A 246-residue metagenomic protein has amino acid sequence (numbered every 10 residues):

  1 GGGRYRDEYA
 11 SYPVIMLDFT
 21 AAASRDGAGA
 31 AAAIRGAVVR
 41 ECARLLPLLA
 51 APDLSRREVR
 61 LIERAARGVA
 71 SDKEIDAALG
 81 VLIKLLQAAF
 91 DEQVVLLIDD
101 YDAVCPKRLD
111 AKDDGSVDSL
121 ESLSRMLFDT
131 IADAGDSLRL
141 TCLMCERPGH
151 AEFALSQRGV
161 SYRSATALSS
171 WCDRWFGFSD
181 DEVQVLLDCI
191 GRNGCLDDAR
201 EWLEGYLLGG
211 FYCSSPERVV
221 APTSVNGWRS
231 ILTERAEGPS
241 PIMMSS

Functional and structural regions predicted by a protein language model:
G1-L48: P-loop NTPase motor core
A10-V14, S137-R139, Y162-S170: Short glycine-/polar-rich loops that comprise or flank the Walker A/P-loop and associated switch/sensor motifs
T20-S24, D102-A103, E146-F153, L232-R235: Conserved nucleotide-binding/hydrolysis micro-motifs of P-loop NTPases
C42, A78-F90, S116-R139: Substrate-engagement module of ASCE P-loop NTPases
A65-I83: Short glycine-rich substrate-engagement loop in P-loop NTPases that contacts/grips substrate
F90-V117: Conserved P-loop NTPase "ATPase switch" module shared by AAA+ and STAND
V95-D99, M126, R139-E146: Structural recognition of the conserved hydrophobic beta-strand(s) that form the central parallel beta-sheet of P-loop
A151-V160, A165-S230: Amphipathic alpha-helical segments of the small helical/lid subdomains adjacent to P-loop NTPase cores
